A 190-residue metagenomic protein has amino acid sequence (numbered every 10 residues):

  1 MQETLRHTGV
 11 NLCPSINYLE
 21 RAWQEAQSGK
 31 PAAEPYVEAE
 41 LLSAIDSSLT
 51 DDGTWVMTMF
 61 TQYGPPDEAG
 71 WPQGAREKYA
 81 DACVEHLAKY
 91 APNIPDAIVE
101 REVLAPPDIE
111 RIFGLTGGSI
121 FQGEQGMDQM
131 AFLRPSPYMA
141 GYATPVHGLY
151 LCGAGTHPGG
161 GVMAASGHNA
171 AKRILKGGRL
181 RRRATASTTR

Functional and structural regions predicted by a protein language model:
M1, S15-Y18, L42-D46, G64-P66 (+3 more regions): Short, glycine-/Ser/Thr-/acidic-enriched flexible segments
M1-T50: Mid-domain catalytic core of redox enzymes that form a hydrophobic substrate pocket/lid adjacent to a catalytic redox
R6, D51-H86: Conserved FAD/dinucleotide-binding core of flavoprotein oxidoreductases
A32-E40, N93-H157: A glycine-rich dinucleotide-binding beta-alpha-beta segment and adjacent secondary-structure elements that constitute
S47-T54, A140-T144: Short glycine/proline-enriched loop/turn "hinge" motifs that connect secondary-structure elements and lie
M59, C83, L87, L149 (+2 more regions): Hydrophobic, well-ordered secondary-structure elements that form the walls of internal hydrophobic environments
L104-D108, L175-R190: Active-site-proximal substrate-binding core of FAD-dependent oxidoreductases
A154-L175: A conserved FAD-binding loop/helix module that cradles the flavin
